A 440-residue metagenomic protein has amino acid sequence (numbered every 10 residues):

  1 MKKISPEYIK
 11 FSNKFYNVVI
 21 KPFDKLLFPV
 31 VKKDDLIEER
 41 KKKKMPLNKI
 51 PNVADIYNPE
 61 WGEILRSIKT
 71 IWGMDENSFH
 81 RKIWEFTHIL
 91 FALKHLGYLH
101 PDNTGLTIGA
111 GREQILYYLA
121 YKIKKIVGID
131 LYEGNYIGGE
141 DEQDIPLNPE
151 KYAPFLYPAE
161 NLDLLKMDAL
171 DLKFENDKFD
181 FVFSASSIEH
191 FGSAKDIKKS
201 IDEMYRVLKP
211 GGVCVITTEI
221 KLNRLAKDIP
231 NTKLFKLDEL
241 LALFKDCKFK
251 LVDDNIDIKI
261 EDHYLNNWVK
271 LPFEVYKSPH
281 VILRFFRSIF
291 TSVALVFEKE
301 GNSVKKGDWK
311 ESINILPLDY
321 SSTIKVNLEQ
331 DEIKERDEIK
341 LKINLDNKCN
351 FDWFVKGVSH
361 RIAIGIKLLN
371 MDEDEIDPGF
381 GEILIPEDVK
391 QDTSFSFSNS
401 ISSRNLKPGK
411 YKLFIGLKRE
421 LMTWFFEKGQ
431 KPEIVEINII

Functional and structural regions predicted by a protein language model:
H100-G111: Conserved class I S-adenosyl-L-methionine
L106, Q114-D171: Class I SAM-dependent methyltransferase SAM/SAH-binding core
M167-V182: A short acidic, Gly/Pro-enriched loop at the edge of an enzyme's catalytic core that lines a small-molecule cofactor
D180-K195: A short SAM/SAH-binding and catalytic strip from SAM-dependent methyltransferases
K198-P210: A short glycine-rich, Lys/Arg-flanked "PGG" loop and its adjoining helix->strand segment in the class I
G211-E219: Conserved beta-strand signature within the Rossmann-like core of class I S-adenosyl-L-methionine
L225-D257: Conserved Class I S-adenosyl-L-methionine
N255-L318: A C-terminal cap/extension of S-adenosyl-L-methionine-dependent methyltransferases that defines the acceptor-substrate
